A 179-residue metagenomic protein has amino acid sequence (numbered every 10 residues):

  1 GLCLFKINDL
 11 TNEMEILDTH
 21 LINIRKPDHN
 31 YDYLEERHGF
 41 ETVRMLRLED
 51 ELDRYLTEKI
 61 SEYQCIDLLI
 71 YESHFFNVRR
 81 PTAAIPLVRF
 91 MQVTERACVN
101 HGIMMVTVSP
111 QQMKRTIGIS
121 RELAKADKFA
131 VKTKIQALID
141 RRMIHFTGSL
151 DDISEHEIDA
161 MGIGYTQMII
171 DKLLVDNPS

Functional and structural regions predicted by a protein language model:
G1-S179: Phosphate- and other anionic-substrate recognition elements at nucleic-acid/protein interfaces
